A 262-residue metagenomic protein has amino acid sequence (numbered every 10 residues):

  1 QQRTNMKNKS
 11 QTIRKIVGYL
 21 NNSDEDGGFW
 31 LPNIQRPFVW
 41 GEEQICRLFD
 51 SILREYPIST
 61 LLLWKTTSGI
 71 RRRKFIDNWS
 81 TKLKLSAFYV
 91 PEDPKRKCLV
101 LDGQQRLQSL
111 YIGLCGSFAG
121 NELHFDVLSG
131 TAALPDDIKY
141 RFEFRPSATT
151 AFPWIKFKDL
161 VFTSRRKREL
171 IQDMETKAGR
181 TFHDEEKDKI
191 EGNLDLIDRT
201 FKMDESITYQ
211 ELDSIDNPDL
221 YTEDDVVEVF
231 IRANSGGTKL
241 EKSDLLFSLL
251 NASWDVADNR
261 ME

Functional and structural regions predicted by a protein language model:
Q1-N5: Short, Lys/Arg-enriched N-terminal segments with co-localized hydrophobic residues within the first ~10-30 amino acids
M6-E42, C46-E262: Basic- and aromatic-enriched surface patches that contact anionic nucleotides/nucleic acids
